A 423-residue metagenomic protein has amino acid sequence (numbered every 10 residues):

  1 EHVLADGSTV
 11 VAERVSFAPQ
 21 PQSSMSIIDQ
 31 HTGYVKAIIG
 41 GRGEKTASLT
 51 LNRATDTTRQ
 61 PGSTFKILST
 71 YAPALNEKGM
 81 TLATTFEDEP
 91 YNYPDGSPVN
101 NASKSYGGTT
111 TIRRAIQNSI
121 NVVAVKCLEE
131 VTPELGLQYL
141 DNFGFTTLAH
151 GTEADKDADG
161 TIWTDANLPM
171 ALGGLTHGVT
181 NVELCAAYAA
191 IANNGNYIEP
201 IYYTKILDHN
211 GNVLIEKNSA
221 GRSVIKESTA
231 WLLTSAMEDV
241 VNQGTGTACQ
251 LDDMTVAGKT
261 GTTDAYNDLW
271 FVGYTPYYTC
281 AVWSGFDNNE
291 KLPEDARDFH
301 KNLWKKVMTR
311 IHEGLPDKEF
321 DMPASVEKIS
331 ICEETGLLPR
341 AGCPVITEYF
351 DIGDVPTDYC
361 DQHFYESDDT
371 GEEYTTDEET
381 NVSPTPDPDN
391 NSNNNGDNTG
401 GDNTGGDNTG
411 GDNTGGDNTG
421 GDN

Functional and structural regions predicted by a protein language model:
E1-F17, P21-D29, I38-I39, E44-T57 (+1 more regions): A penicillin-recognizing enzyme superfamily signal
I27-E44, N76-M80, Y91, G108 (+7 more regions): Glycine-rich, acidic and aromatic/proline-enriched surface loops and short helix-turn segments that act as binding
G33, Q60-F86, A115, A187-I191 (+3 more regions): Active-site SXXK
T64, T109-R113, T180: Short, structural beta-strand-to-alpha-helix junction motif
F65, L75-P94, P133-L135, G195-I206 (+1 more regions): Short, well-structured active-site flanking segments
M80-G136, N167, H209-T234, E238-D239: Conserved catalytic neighborhood of penicillin-recognizing serine enzymes
S97-N100, T132-C185: Mid-domain, small-residue-enriched loop/turn segments at the edges of structured enzyme/sensor domains
F364-N423: Ser/Thr/Gly/Pro-rich low-complexity, disordered linker/stalk segments of secreted and cell-surface proteins
